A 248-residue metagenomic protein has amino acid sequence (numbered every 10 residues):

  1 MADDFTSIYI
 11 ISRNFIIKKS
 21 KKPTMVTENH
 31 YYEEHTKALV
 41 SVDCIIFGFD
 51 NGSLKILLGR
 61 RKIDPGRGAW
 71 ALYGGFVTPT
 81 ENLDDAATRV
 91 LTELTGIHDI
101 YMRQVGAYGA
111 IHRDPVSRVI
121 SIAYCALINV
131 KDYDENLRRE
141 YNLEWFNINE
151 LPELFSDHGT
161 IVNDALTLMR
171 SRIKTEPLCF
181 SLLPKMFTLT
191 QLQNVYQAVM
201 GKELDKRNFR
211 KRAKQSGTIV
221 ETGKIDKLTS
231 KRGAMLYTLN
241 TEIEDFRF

Functional and structural regions predicted by a protein language model:
A2-K22, F49, I56-L57, D84-T88 (+3 more regions): Core subunits and conserved enzymes of cellular information-processing and envelope-translocation systems across
V26, Y31-W70: N-terminal strand-loop-strand
A38-V40, D84-T88, T92-D134, R172-C179 (+1 more regions): Active-site segment of metal-dependent pyrophosphate-handling enzymes, primarily the Nudix hydrolase catalytic core
V40-V42, L54, I120-I122, Y141 (+1 more regions): Change "...and in nucleic-acid phosphodiester-cleaving endonucleases..." to "...and in nucleic-acid processing enzymes
S53-I97, K174-N194: Conserved Nudix-box catalytic region and its N-terminal flanking loop in Nudix hydrolases and closely related
C125, E135-M169, K185-T190, N208-T218: NUDIX/MutT-family hydrolases
N194-E203: Short helix-coil junctions and helix-kink-helix linkers
G223-F248: Long, intrinsically disordered, low-complexity Ser/Thr/Pro-rich regulatory/activation regions of nuclear proteins
